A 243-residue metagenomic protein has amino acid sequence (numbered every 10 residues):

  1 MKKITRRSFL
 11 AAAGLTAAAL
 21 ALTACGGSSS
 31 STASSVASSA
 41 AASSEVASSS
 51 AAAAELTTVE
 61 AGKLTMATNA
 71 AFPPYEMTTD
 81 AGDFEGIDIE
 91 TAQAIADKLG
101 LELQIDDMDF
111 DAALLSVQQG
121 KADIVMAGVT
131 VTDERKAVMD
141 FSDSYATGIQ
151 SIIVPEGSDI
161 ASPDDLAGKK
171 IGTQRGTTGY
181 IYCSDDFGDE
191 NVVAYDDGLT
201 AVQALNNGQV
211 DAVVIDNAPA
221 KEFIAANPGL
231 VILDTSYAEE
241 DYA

Functional and structural regions predicted by a protein language model:
R6-L10: N-terminal export leaders
A24-A37: Bacterial lipoprotein signal-peptidase II cleavage site
A52-G128: Extracytoplasmic small-molecule ligand-binding "clamshell" domains of the periplasmic binding protein/Venus flytrap
E55, I87-D88, K136-Y145, V231-T235 (+1 more regions): A structural signal for short loop-to-beta-strand junctions that line the ligand-binding cleft of periplasmic/secreted
A70, A146-V154, K221-A243: Periplasmic-binding protein-like
E76-A81, A92-G100, G179-D196, I224-P228: Ligand-binding cleft/hinge of the Venus flytrap
Q93-K98, D106-D107, D111-I124, V138-D140 (+5 more regions): Short helices/loops that flank or line small-molecule/ion binding pockets
V154-I171: Flexible hinge/capping segments at coil-to-helix
